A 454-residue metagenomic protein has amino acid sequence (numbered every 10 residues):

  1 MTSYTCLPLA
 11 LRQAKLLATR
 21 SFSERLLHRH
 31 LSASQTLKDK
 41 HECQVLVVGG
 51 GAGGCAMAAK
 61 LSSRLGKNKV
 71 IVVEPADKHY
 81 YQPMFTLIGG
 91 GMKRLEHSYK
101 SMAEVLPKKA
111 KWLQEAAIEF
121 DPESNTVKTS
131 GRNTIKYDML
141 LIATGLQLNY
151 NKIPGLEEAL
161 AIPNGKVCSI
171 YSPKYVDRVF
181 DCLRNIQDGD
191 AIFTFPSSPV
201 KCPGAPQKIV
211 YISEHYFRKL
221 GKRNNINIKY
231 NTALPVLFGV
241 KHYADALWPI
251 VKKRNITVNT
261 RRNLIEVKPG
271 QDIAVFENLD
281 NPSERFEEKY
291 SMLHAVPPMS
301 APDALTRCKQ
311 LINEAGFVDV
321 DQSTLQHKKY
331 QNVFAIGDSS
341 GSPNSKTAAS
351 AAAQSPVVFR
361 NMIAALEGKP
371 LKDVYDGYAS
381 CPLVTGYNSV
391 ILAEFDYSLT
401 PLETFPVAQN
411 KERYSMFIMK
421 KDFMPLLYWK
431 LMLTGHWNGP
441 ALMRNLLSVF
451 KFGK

Functional and structural regions predicted by a protein language model:
Y4-C43, A110-K208, I212-K219, S283 (+1 more regions): FAD-binding core/adjacent interface of flavoenzyme oxidoreductases
L31, K67, A110-E119, S124 (+3 more regions): A Rossmann-like FAD-binding core segment of flavoenzymes
T36-K111, S197-K241, F450: Beta1-alpha1 glycine-rich phosphate/pyrophosphate-binding loop at the start of Rossmann-like nucleotide-binding domains
C43-V47, G51-A76, K93-L148, K152 (+8 more regions): Post-transit mature-domain signature of plant chloroplast proteins, especially small thylakoid membrane and lumen
L87-G91, A159, A246-L247: Short, hinge-like loop/turn segments at secondary-structure boundaries
K152, E158-Q187, K289-A353: FAD-site-proximal beta/loop scaffold in flavoenzymes
I336-T385: A conserved FAD-binding loop/helix module that cradles the flavin
L392-K454: C-terminal auxiliary extensions adjacent to catalytic cores
